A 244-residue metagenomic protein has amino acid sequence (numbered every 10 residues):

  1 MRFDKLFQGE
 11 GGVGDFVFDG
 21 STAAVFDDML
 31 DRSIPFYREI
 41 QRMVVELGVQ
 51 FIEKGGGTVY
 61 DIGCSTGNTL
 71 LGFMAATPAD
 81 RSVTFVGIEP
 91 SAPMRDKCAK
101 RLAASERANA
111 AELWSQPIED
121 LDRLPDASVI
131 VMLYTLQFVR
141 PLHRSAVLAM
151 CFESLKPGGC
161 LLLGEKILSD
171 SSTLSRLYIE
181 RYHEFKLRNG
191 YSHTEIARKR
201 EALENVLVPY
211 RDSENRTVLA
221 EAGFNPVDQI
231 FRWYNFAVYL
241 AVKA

Functional and structural regions predicted by a protein language model:
M1-V25: N-terminal, positively charged/glycine-rich alpha-helical extensions of SAM-dependent methyltransferases
F36-G55: Conserved alpha-helix/loop element of class I SAM-dependent methyltransferases that forms part of the SAM/SAH-binding
Y60-I62, G67-D120: Class I SAM-dependent methyltransferase SAM/SAH-binding core
V131: A conserved beta-strand element that flanks and buttresses the S-adenosyl-L-methionine
S145-P157: A short glycine-rich, Lys/Arg-flanked "PGG" loop and its adjoining helix->strand segment in the class I
G158-K166: Conserved beta-strand signature within the Rossmann-like core of class I S-adenosyl-L-methionine
I167-V218: C-terminal alpha-helical "lid/dimerization" subdomain adjacent to the S-adenosyl-L-methionine
N225-A244: Core SAM-dependent methyltransferase catalytic element
